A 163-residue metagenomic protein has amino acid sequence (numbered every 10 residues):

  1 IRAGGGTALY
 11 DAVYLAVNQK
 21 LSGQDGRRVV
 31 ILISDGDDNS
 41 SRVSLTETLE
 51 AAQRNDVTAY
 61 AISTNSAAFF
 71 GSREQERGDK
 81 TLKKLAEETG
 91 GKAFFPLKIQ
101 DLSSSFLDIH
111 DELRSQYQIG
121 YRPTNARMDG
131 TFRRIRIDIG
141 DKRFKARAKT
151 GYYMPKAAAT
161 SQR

Functional and structural regions predicted by a protein language model:
I1-R163: Scaffold/interface architecture of coatomer-like assemblies
